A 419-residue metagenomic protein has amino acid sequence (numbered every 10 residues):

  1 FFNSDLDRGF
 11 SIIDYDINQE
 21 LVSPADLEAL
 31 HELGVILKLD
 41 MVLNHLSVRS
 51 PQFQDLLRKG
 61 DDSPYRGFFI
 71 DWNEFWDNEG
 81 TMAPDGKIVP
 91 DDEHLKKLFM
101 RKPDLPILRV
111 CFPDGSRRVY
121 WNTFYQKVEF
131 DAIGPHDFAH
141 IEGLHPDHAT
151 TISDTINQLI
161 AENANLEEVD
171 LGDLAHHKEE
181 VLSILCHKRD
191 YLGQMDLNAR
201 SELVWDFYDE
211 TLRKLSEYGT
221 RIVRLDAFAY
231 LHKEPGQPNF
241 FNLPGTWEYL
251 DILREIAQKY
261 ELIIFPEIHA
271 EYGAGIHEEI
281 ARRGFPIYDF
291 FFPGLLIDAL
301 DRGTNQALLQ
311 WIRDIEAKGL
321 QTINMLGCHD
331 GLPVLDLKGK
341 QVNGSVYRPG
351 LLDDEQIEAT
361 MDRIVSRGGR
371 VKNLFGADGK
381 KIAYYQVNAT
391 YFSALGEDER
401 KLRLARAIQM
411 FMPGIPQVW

Functional and structural regions predicted by a protein language model:
F1-W419: Active-site and adjacent substrate-binding regions of carbohydrate-active enzymes
